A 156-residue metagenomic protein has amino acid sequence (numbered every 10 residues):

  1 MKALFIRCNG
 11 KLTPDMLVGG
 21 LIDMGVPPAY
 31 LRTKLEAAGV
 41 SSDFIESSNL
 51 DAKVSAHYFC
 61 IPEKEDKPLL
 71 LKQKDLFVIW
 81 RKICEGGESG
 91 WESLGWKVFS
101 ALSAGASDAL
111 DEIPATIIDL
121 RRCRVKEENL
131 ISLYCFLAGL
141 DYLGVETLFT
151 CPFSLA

Functional and structural regions predicted by a protein language model:
M1-L4: Extreme N-terminal starter segment of soluble prokaryotic enzymes
I6, D111-R122, E127, V145-P152: General beta-strand structural signal in soluble alpha/beta enzymes
N9-G10, A38-G39, R124, P152-A156: Acidic, glycine-rich active-site loops and adjacent beta-strand->loop/helix elements that engage anionic groups
L12-L17: Short N-terminal binding/cap micro-motifs at the start of the first secondary-structure element
G20-G25, F136-E146: Alpha-helix C-terminal capping segments
D23-A109: Glycine-rich nucleotide/cofactor/substrate-binding loop typically near the N-terminus or early in the first domain
P28, D141-A156: Mobile "lid/hinge" segments at catalytic clefts and subdomain interfaces of large enzymes
V125-G139, A156: Conserved mixed alpha/beta catalytic, RNA-binding, or beta-rich assembly cores of soluble enzyme, regulatory
